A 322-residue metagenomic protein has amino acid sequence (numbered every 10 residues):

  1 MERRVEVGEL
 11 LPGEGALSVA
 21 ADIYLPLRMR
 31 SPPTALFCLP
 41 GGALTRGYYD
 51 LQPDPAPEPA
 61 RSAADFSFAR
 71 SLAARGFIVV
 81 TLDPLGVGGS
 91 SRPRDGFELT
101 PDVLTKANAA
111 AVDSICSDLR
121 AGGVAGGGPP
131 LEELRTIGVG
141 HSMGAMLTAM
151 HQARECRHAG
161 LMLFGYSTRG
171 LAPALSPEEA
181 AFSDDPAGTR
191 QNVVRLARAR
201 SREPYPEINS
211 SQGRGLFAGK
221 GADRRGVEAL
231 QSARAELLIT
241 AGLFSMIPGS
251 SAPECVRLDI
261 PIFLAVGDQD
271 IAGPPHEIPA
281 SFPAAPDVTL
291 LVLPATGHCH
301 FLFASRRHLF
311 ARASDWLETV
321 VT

Functional and structural regions predicted by a protein language model:
M1-S31: N-terminal cap/lid segment of alpha/beta-hydrolase-fold proteins
M29-V80: Short, surface-exposed "cap/lid" segments of acyl-processing enzymes
G47, R70, P84-L99, H298-C299: Glycine-rich "HGGG/HGxG" loop immediately N-terminal to the catalytic nucleophile of the alpha/beta-hydrolase
E98-P130: Alpha/beta-hydrolase active-site loop
E132-L171: Conserved hydrolase catalytic core segment
S176-Q269: Alpha/beta-hydrolase
V266-T296: Conserved loop-alpha-helix segment in the C-terminal half of the alpha/beta-hydrolase fold that carries the catalytic
T296-R307: Catalytic histidine-centered segment of alpha/beta-hydrolase-like enzymes
